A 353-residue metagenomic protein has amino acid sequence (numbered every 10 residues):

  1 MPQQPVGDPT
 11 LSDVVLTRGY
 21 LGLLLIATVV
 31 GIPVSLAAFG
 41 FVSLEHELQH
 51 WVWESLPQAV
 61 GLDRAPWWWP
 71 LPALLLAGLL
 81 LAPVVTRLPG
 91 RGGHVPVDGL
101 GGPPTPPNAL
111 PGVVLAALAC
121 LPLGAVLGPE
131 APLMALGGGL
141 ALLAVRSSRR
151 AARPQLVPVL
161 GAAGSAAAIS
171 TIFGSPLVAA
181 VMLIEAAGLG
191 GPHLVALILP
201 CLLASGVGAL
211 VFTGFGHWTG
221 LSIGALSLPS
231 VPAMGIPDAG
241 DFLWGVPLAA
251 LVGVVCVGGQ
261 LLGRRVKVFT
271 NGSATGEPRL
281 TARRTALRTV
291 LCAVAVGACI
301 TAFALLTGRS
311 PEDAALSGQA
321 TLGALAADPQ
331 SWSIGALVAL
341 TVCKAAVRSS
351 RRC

Functional and structural regions predicted by a protein language model:
M1-C353: Alpha-helical transmembrane segments and immediately membrane-proximal extracytoplasmic
